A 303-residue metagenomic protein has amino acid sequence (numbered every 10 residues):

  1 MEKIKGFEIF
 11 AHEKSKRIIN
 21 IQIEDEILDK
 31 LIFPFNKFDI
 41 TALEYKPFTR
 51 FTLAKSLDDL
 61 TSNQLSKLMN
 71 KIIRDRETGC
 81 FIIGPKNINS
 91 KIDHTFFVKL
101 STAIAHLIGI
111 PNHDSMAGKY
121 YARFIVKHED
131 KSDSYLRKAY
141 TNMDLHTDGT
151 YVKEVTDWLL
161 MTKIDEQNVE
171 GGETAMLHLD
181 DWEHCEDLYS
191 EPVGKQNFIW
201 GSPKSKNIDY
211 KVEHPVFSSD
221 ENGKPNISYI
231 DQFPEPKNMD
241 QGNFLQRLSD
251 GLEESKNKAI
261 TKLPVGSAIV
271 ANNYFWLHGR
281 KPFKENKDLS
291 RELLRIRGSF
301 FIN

Functional and structural regions predicted by a protein language model:
M1-L65, D75-C80, R123-V265, V270-N303: Active-site environment of non-heme Fe oxygenases that use a 2-His-1-carboxylate facial triad
P47-K55, N70-K91, F97-S101: N-terminal, charged low-complexity regulatory/assembly segments
S66-I72, G109-I110: Intrinsically disordered, low-complexity polar segments enriched in Ser/Thr/Pro and acidic
D93-S115, V155, P236-L252: Signature of the catalytic double-stranded beta-helix
T102-L136: A gly/proline- and charged-residue-enriched helix-loop-helix capping module
